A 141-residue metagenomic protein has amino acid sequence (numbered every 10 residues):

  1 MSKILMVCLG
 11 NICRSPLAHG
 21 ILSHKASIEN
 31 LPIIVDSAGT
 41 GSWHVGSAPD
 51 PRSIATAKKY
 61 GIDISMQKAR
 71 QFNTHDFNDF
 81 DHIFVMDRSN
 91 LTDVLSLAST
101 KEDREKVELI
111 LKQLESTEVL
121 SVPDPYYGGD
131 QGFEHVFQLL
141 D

Functional and structural regions predicted by a protein language model:
M1-D79: Conserved active-site segments centered on acidic
C8, A57, F84-V85, L140: Hydrophobic structural packing positions in well-ordered secondary structure
S15, D87-R88: Helix N-cap/beta->alpha junction signal
H82, R88-D141: Phosphate-binding/catalytic loops
